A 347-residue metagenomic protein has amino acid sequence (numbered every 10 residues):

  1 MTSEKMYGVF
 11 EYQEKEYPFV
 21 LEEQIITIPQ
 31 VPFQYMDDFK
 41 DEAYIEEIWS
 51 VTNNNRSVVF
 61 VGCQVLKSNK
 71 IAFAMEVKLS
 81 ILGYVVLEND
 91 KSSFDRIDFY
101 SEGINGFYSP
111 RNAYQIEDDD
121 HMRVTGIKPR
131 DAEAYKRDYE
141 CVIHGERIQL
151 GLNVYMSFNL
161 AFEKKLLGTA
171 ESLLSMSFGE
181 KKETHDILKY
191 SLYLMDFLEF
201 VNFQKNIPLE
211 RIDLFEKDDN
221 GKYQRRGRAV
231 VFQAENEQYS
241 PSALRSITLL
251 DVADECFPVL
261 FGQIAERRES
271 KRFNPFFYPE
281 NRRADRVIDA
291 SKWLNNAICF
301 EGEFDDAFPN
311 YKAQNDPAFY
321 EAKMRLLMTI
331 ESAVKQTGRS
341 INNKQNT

Functional and structural regions predicted by a protein language model:
M1-Q204: Long, contiguous, compositionally biased segments that the model treats as domain-scale units
H185-F261: Internal, Lys/Arg-enriched amphipathic helical interaction segments that engage polyanionic partners
E237-T347: Amphipathic, oligomerization/interface secondary-structure segments
